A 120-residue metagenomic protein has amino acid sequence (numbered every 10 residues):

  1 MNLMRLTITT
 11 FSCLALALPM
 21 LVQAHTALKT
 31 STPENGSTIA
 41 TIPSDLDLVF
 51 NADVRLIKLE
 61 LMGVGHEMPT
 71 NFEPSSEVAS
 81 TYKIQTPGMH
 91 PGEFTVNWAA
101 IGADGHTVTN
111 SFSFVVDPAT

Functional and structural regions predicted by a protein language model:
M1, G36-S37, V49: Short, flexible, glycine/charge-rich loop motifs used to bind or transfer phosphoryl groups or to couple energy/partner
M1-F11: Bacterial N-terminal signal peptides that target proteins for export
A17-P19: N-terminal signal peptide c-region/cleavage motif recognized by signal peptidases
A24-I42: N-terminal edge beta-strand
L28, T41, D47-V116: Acidic, low-complexity Ser/Thr/Gly/Pro-rich repeat segments typical of extracellular/periplasmic and surface-exposed
G36, D117-T120: Extracellular interdomain linker/stem segments of modular secreted and single-pass surface proteins
